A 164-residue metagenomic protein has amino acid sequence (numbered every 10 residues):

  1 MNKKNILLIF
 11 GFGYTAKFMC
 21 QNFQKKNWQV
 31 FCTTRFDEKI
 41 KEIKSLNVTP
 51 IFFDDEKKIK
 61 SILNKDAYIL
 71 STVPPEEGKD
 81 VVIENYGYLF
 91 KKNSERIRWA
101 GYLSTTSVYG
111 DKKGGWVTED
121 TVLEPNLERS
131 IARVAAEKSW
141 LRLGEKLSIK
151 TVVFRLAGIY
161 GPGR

Functional and structural regions predicted by a protein language model:
I6-G11: Conserved N-terminal Rossmann-fold NAD(P)-binding element of oxidoreductases
A16-K17: N-terminal Rossmann-fold NAD(P) dinucleotide-binding loop
F23: Aromatic pocket-lining residues of Rossmann-like dinucleotide-binding sites
F31-D37, F53-D55: N-terminal Rossmann-fold cofactor-binding loop
L46-D66: Conserved Rossmann-fold cofactor-binding substructure of NAD(P)-dependent oxidoreductases
N64-Y102: NAD(P)-cofactor binding segment of oxidoreductase domains
Y88-E128: Conserved Rossmann-fold NAD(P)-dependent oxidoreductase catalytic core, especially the SDR/UDP-sugar
K138-P162: Conserved beta-loop-beta element that borders a ligand/cofactor-binding pocket
